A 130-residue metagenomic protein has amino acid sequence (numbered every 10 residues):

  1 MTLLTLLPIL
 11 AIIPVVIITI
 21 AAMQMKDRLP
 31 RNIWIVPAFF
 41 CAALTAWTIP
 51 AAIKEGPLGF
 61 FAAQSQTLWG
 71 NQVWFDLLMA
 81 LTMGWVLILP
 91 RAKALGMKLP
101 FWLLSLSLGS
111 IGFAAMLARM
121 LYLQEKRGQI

Functional and structural regions predicted by a protein language model:
T2-I13, L68-D76: Structural signature of hydrophobic alpha-helical transmembrane segments
L7-L29: N-terminal signal-anchor/start-transfer transmembrane helix
A22-L29, A118-I130: Membrane-interface capping segments at transmembrane-helix boundaries
A22-V36, L89-M97: Membrane-interface helix-boundary motifs at transmembrane edges
A38-T48, S105-S110: Small-residue-rich segments of transmembrane alpha-helices in multi-pass membrane proteins, especially helix faces
K54-S65: Membrane-interface helix termini and inter-helical loops of multi-pass transporters
A63-A94: Mid-chain, well-packed structural core segment of small domains
F101-Y122: Hydrophobic, aromatic-rich membrane-embedded alpha-helical segments
